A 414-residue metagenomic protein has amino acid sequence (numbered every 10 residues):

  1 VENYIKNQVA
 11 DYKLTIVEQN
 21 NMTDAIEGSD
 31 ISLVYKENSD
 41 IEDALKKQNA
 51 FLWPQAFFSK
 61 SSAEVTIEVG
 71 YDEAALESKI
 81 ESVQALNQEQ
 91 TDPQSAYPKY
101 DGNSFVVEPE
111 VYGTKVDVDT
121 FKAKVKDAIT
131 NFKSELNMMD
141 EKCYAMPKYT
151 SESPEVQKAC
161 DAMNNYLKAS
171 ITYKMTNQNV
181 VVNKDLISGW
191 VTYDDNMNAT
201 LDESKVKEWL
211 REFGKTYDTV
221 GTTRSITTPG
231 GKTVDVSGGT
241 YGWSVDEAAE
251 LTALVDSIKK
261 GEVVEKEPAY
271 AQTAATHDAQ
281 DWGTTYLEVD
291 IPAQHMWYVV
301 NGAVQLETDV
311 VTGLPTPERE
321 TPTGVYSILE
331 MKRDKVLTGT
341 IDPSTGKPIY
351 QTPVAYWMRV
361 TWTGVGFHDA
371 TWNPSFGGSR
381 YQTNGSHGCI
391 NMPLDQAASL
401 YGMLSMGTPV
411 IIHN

Functional and structural regions predicted by a protein language model:
E2-T352, Y356, N373-P374, L404-M406 (+1 more regions): Surface-exposed, secretory/extracytoplasmic low-complexity segments enriched in Ser/Thr/Asn/Gly/Pro
Y356-M403, P409-I411: Active-site scaffold segments
